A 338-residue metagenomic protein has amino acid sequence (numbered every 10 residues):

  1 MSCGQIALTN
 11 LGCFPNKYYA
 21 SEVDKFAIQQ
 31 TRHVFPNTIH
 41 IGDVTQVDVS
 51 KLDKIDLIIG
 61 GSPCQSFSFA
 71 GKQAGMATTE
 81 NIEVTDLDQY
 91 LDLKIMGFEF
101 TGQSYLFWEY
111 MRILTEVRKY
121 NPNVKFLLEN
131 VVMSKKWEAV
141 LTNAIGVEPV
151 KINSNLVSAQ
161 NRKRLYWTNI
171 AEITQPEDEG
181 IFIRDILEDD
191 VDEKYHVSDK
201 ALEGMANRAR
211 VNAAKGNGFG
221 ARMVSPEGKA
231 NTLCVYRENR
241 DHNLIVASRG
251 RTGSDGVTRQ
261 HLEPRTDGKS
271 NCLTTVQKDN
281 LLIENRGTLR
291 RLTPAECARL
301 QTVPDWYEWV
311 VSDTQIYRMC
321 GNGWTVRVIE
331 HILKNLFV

Functional and structural regions predicted by a protein language model:
M1-V338: Conserved active-site and SAM-binding loop architecture of S-adenosyl-L-methionine-dependent nucleic-acid
